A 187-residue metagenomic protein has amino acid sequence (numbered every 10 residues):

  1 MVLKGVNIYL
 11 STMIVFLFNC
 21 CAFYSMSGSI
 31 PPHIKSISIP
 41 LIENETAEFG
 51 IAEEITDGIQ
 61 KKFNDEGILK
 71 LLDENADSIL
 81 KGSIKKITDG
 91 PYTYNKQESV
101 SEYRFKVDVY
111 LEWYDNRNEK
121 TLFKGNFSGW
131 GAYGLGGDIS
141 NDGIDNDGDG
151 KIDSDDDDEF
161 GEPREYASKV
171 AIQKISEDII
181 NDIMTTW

Functional and structural regions predicted by a protein language model:
M1-N19: Sec-dependent bacterial lipoprotein signal peptides
L10, G28, L71, E98-V100: Residues embedded in well-ordered secondary-structure elements
F18-A76, D89, R117-K120, R164 (+2 more regions): A structural "domain/chain start" motif
I37-S38, L80, G148: Conserved beta-strand core positions
K81-D142, D157, G161-Y166: Surface-exposed short loop/turn segments
L135-G137, D149, K169-V170, S176: Acidic-leaning, charged glycine-interspersed low-complexity segments
G143-D147: Acidic, divalent-cation-chelating loop motifs in proteins
G150-S154: Glycine-aliphatic tripeptides that mark coil-to-beta-strand junctions in extracellular and membrane proteins
